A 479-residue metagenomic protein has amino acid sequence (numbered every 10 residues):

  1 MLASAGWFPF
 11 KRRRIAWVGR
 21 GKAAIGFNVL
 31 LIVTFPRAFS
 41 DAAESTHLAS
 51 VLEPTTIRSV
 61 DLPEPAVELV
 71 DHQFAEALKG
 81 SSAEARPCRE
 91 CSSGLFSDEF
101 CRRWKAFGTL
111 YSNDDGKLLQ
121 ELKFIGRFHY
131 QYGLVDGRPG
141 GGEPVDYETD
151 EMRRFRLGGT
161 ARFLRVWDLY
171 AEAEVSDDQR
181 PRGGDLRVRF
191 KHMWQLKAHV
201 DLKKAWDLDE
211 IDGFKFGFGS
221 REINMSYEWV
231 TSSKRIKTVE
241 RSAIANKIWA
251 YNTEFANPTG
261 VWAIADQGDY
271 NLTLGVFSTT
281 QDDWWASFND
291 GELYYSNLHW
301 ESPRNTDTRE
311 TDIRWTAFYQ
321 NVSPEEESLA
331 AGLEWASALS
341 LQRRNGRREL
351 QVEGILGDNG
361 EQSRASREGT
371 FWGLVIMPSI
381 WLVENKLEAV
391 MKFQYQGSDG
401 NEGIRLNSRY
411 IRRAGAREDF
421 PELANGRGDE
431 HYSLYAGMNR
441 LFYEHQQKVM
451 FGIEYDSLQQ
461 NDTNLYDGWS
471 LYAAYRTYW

Functional and structural regions predicted by a protein language model:
M1-G6: A cross-kingdom C-terminal cell-surface attachment/processing module
W7-G26: Bacterial N-terminal signal peptides that target proteins for export
W17, F39-Y132, D136-G140, D419-F420 (+1 more regions): N-terminal periplasmic/intermembrane-space "pro-region" immediately following the signal or transit peptide
K22-R37: Bacterial N-terminal signal peptides
L52, I57, E64-L69, F74 (+8 more regions): Outer-membrane beta-barrel pore domains
Y111-D136, P144-D282, D290-E292, S296-T306 (+2 more regions): Outer membrane beta-barrel
F255, W262, D266, A286-L293 (+3 more regions): Short, contiguous, pocket-lining structural segments that sit at or immediately flank catalytic/ligand-binding sites
